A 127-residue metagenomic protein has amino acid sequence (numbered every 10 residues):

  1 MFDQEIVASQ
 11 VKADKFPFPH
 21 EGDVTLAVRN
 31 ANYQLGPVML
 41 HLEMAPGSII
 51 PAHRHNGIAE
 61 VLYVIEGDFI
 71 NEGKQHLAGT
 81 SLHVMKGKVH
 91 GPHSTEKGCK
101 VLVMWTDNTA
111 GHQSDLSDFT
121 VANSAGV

Functional and structural regions predicted by a protein language model:
M1-G36, D118-V127: A short, N-terminal "cap"/entry segment at the start of jelly-roll beta-barrel domains of the cupin/DSBH fold
T25-R29, V38-H55, M85-V89: Conserved short histidine dyad/triad with adjacent acidic residue
Y33-G36, M44-S48, D68, N108-A110: Short, charged/polar surface micro-motifs in flexible loops or helix N-caps
H55-N71: Glycine- and acidic-residue-biased ligand/ion/polar-headgroup-sensing regions
N71-G91: Short acidic-glycine-tyrosine-enriched beta hairpin
G91, K97-V127: Double-stranded beta-helix
